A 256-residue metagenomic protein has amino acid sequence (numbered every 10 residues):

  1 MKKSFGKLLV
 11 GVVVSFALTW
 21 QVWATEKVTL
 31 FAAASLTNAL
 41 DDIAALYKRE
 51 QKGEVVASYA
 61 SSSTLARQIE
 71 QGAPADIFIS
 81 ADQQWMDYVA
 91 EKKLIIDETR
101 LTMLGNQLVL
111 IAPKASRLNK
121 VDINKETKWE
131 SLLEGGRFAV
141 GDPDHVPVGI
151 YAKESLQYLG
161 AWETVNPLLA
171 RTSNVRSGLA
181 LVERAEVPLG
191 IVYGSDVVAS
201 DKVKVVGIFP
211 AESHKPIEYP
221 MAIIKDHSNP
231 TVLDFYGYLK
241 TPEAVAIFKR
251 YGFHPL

Functional and structural regions predicted by a protein language model:
M1-K7: Positively charged n-region of N-terminal signal peptides that target proteins for export
L9-T19: Bacterial N-terminal signal peptides
A24-K52, V56-S63, R67-A73, S80-Q83 (+3 more regions): Exported/periplasmic ABC-transporter solute-binding proteins
